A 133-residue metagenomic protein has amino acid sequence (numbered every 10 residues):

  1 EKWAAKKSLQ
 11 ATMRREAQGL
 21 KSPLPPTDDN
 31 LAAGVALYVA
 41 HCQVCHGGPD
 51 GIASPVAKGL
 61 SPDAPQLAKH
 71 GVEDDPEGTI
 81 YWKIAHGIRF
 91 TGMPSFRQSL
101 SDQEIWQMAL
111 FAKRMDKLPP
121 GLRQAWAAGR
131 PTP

Functional and structural regions predicted by a protein language model:
E1-A32, E77, S95-A112, G129-P133: Periplasmic c-type cytochrome electron-transfer domains
E1-W3, S54, Q66: Secondary-structure junction/capping motif
A4-A11, A40, A53, E73 (+1 more regions): N-proximal short alpha-helices
D28, P49-I52, G71, R97: Short, well-ordered turn and helix-capping elements at secondary-structure junctions
A32-V39, Q43, D74-T79, S99-I105 (+2 more regions): Sequence context surrounding c-type heme c attachment/ligation sites in exported
V35-P62, I88-S95, D116-G121: Periplasmic/extracellular electron-transfer cofactor-ligation site, primarily the c-type cytochrome heme-c attachment
G59-K113: Extracytoplasmic electron-transfer domains, predominantly the class I c-type cytochrome c fold
K83, G121, R130-T132: Short alpha-helical linear motifs
